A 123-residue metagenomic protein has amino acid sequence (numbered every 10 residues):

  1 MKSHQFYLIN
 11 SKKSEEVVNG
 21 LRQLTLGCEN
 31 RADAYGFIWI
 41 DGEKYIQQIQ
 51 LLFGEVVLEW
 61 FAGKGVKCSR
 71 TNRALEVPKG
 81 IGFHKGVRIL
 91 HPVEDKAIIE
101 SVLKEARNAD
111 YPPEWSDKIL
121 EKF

Functional and structural regions predicted by a protein language model:
M1-A32, P113-E121: UBC/E2-like fold recognition across ubiquitin and ubiquitin-like conjugation systems, capturing catalytically active
Q5-F6, V18-Q23, E43, E55 (+3 more regions): Intrinsically disordered, low-complexity regions
L8, L21-L26, L51-L52, L58 (+4 more regions): Generic detector of leucine side chains in alpha-helical contexts
I9-N10, I38-I40, Q48, V56 (+3 more regions): Generic signature of intrinsically disordered, low-complexity segments enriched in small/polar residues
E15-E59: Amphipathic, interaction-prone secondary-structure segments
A62-F123: Mixed-charge, Lys/Arg-enriched low-complexity segments
